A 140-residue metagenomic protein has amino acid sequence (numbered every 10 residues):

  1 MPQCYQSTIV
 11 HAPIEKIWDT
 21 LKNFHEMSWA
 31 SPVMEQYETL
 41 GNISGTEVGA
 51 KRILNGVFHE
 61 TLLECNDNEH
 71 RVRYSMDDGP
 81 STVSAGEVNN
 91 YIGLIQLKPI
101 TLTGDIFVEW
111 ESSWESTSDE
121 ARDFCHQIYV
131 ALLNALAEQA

Functional and structural regions predicted by a protein language model:
M1-I43: Hydrophobic ligand-binding cavity/cleft-lining segments
Q6-T8, H59-E64, Y91-P99: Hydrophobic/aromatic beta-strand elements that line small-molecule binding cavities or substrate pockets in beta-rich
P13, D67-N68, I100-T103: Short strand-connecting beta-turns/loops that link adjacent beta-strands
D19-W29, D67, V130, N134 (+1 more regions): Short, intrinsically disordered, mixed-charge
W29, E38-G86, N134: Glycine-rich portal/gate segments that line the openings of hydrophobic small-molecule binding cavities
G79-Q139: Beta-strand/loop substructures that line and gate deep hydrophobic ligand-binding cavities in soluble
